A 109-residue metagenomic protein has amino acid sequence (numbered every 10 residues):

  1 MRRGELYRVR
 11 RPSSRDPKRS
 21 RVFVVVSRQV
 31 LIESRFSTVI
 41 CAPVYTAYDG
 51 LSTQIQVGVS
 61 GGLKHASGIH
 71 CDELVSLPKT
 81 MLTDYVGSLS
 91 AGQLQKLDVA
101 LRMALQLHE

Functional and structural regions predicted by a protein language model:
M1-E109: Conserved functional hotspots at enzyme active or ligand-binding sites that engage polyanionic ligands
